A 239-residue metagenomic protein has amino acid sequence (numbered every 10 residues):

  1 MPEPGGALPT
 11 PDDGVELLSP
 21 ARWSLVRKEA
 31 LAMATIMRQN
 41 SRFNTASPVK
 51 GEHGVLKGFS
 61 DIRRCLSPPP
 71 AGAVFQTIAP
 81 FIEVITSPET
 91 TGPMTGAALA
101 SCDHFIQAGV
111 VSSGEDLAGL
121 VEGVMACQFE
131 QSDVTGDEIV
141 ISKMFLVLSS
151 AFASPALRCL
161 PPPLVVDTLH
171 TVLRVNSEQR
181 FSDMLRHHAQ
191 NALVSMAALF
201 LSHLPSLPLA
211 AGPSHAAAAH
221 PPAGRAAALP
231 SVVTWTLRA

Functional and structural regions predicted by a protein language model:
M1-A153, C159, V166-N176, D183-A239: Karyopherin-beta/Importin-beta family HEAT-repeat alpha-solenoid scaffold
